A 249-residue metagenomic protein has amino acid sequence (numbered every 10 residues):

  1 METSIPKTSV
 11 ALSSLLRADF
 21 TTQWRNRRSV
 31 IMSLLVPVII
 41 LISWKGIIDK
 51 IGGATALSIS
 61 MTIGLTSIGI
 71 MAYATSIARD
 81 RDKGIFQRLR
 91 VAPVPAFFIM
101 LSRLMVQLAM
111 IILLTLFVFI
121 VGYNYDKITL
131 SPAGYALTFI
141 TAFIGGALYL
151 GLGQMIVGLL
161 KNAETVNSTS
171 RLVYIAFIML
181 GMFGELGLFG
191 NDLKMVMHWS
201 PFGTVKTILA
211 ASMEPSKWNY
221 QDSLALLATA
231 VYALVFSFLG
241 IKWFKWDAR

Functional and structural regions predicted by a protein language model:
M1-V36, G84: Aromatic- and glycine-rich beta-strand/loop motifs that create alpha-glucan
E2, M213-K217, L224-R249: Junction motif at the cytosolic side of a transmembrane helix
E2, R25, T66-M71, S102-R103 (+3 more regions): Short alpha-helical transmembrane interface motifs in multi-pass membrane proteins
T3, V10-L15, E185-L224: Short hydrophobic, aromatic-rich alpha-helical segments embedded in or entering the lipid bilayer of multi-pass
S43-K50, V157-W199: Transmembrane helix segments
L57-S76: Long, hydrophobic alpha-helical segments
S76-L108: Helix-loop-helix units of permease transmembrane domains in multi-pass membrane transporters, especially ABC
A96, L104-S170, Y220-L226, V235-S237: Alpha-helical transmembrane segments and their short interhelical loops
